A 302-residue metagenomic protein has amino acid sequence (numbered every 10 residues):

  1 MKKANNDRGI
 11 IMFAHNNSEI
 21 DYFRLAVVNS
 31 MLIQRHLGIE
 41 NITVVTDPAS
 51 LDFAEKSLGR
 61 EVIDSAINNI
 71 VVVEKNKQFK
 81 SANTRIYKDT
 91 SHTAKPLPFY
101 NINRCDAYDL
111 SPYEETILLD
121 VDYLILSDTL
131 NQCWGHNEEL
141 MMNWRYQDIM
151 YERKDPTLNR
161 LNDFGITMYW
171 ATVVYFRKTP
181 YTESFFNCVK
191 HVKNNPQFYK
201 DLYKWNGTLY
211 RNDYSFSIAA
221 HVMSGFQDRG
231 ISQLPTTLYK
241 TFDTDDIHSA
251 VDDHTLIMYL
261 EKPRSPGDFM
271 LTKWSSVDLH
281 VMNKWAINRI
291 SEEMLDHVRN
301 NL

Functional and structural regions predicted by a protein language model:
M1-A14, Y22-V28, V44, D52 (+3 more regions): A glycosyltransferase accessory/donor-loop signature
L32-I39: Short, acidic, metal-binding catalytic loop of nucleotide-sugar glycosyltransferases
I33, Y108, V174, F216-S217: A residue-level signal for conserved active-site and pocket-lining positions in enzyme catalytic cores
E40-I42, E115: Residues at the starts of beta-strands that form the adenosine-phosphate
T46-L51, K75-N76, Y123-S127: Short, polar loop motifs at secondary-structure junctions
L51-S111: Active-site-proximal specificity loops/subdomain of glycosyltransferases
Y100-Y151: GT-A fold catalytic core of metal-dependent nucleotide-sugar glycosyltransferases, centered on the diacidic
L130-N195: Conserved catalytic core of nucleotide-sugar-dependent glycosyltransferases
